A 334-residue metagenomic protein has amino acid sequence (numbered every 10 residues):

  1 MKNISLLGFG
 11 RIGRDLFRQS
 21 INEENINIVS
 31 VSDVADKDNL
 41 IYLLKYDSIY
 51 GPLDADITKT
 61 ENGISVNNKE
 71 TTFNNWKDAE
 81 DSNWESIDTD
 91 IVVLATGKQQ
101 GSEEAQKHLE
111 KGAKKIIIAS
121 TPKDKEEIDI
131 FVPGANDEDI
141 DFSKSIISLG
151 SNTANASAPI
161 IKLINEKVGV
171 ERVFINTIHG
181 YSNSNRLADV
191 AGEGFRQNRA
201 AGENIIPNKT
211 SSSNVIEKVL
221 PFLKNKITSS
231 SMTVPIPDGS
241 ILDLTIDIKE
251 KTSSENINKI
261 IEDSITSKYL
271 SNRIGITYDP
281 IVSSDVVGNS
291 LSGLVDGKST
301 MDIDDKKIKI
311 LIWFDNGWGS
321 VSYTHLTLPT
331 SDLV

Functional and structural regions predicted by a protein language model:
M1-N198, D302: N-terminal Rossmann-like NAD(P) cofactor-binding subdomain of oxidoreductases, focused on the glycine-rich
N3-L7, R11-R18, P159-S267, S271-N272: Active-site-lining helix/loop region of Rossmann-like oxidoreductase modules
G134-N136, T228-V234, V295-T300: Short beta-strand/turn micro-motifs at beta-sheet edges
P237, R273-L294: Flavin (FAD/FMN) cofactor-binding core of flavoprotein oxidoreductases
V286-Y323: Internal helix-turn-beta structural module
T324-T330: Conserved small/polar residues in nucleotide/adenosyl-binding loops
